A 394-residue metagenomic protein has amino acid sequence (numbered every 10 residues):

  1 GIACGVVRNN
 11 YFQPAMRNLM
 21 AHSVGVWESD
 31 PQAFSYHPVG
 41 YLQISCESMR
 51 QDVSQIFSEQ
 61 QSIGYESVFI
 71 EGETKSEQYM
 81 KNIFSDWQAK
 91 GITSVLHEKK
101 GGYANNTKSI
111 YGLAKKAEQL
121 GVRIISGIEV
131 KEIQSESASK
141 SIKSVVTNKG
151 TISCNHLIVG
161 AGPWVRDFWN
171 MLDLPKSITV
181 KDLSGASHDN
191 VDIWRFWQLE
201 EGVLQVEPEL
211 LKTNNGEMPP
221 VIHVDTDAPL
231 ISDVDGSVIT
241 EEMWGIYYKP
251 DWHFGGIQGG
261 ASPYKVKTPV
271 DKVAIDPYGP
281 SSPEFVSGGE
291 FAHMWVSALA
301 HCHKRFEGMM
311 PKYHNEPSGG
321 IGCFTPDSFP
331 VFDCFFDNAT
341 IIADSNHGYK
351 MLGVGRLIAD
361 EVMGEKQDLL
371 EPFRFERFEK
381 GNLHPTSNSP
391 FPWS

Functional and structural regions predicted by a protein language model:
G1-S67, Q119: Conserved FAD-binding subdomain of flavin-dependent enzymes
R8, P14, N18, H22 (+3 more regions): Flavin-dependent oxidoreductases
S29, S48-S126, K131-S141, V146 (+1 more regions): Flavin (FAD/FMN) cofactor-binding and adjacent substrate-gating region of FAD-dependent oxidoreductase domains
H37-V39, I125, T179-D192, K304-G319 (+1 more regions): A short coil-to-beta-strand element that immediately follows conserved catalytic motifs
S85-D86, E132, Y247-K249, V331: Short, surface-exposed charged micro-motifs
V95-K116, A161-W164, E290, M294-H301 (+3 more regions): Mid-domain beta-loop-alpha active-site segment that forms a flexible, acidic cofactor/metal-binding surface
E98, T147, P250-W252, D333-F336: Active-site beta-strand termini and strand-to-loop segments that position acidic
P269-A274, V286-S394: C-terminal catalytic lobe of FAD-dependent flavoproteins
